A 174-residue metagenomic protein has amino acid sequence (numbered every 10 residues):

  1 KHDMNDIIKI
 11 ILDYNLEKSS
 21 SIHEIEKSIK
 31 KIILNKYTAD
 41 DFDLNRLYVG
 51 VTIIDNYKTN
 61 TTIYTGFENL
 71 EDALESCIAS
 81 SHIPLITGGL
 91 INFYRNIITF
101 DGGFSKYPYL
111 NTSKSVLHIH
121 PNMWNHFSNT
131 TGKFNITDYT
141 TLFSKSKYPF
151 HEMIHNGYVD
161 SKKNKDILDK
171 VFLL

Functional and structural regions predicted by a protein language model:
K1-L174: Patatin-like phospholipase
